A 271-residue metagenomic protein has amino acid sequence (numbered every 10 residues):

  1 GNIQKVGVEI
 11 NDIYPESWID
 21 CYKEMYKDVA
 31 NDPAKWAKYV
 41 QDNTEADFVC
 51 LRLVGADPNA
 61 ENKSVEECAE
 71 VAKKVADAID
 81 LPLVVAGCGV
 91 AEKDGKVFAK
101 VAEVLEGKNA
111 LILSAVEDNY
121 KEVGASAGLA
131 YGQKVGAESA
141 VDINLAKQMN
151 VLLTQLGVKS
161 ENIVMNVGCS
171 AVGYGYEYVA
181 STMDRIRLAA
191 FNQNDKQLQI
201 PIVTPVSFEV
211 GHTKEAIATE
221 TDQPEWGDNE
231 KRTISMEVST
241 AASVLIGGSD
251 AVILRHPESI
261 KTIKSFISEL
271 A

Functional and structural regions predicted by a protein language model:
Q4-I10, D47-L51, L81-G87, K108-A115 (+4 more regions): Hydrophobic faces of well-ordered beta-strands that scaffold small-molecule active sites in alpha/beta enzyme cores
K5-K35, P58-K63, G87-A91, L113-A115 (+2 more regions): Active-site mouth loops of central-metabolism enzymes
S17-C21, E45-K74, I79, V85-E92 (+1 more regions): Glycine-rich, proline-tolerant flexible connector loops at the mouths of alpha/beta enzymes
P33, C68, A72, D94 (+3 more regions): Aromatic/hydrophobic pocket-lining residues that form the small-molecule binding cavity in soluble enzyme cores
Q41-T44, K73-A78, A99-E106, V123-Y131 (+1 more regions): Acidic (Asp/Glu)-rich catalytic clusters
K63-D77, A99-N109, S265-A271: Short, electropositive alpha-helical surface patch
A91-I112, E117-D118: Glycine-rich anion-binding loops of enzyme active sites
D118-S259, I263-F266: Catalytic alpha/beta core domains of metabolic enzymes, predominantly
